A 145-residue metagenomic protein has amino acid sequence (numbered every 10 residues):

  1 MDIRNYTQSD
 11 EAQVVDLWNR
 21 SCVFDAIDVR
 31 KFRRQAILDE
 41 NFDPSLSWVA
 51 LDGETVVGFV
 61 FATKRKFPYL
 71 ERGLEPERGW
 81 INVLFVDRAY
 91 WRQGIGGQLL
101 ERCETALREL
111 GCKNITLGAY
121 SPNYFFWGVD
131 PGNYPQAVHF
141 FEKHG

Functional and structural regions predicted by a protein language model:
M1-V14: A short beta-loop-alpha structural element at the N-terminal edge of CoA-dependent acyl/N-acetyltransferase catalytic
C22-G53, V57-L70: Active-site rim helix/loop that mediates acceptor-substrate recognition in acyltransferases
F61-W80, G128-V129, H139: Conserved acyl-donor/pantetheine-binding loop and adjacent beta-alpha core of acyl/acetyltransferases and related
I81-R92, Y120-N123: A short, internal acetyl-CoA/4′-phosphopantetheine-binding micro-motif in the GNAT/acyltransferase core
V86, R92-E109: Conserved acetyl-CoA-binding loop-helix of GNAT-fold acetyltransferases
L107-D130: Conserved GNAT acetyl-CoA-binding A-motif
P131-P135: Charged helix-capping and loop-helix junction motifs
H139, K143-G145: Acyltransferase donor/substrate-recognition loop-hinge adjacent to the catalytic core
